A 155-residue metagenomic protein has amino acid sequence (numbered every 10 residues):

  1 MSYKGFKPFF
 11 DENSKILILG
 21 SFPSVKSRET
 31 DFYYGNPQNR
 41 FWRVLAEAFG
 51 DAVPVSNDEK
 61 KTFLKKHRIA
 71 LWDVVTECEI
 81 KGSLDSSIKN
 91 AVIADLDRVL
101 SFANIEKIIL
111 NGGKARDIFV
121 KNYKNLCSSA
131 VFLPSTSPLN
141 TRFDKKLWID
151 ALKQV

Functional and structural regions predicted by a protein language model:
M1-K15, N36-P37, L84-D97, V120-V155: C-terminal capping/extension of enzyme domains
K15-S21: Short, hydrophobic/glycine-enriched beta-strand segments
L19, L110-N111: Short beta-strand segments
S21, V74-T76, S135: Short loop/turn segments at strand-loop or loop-helix junctions that form parts of catalytic or ligand-binding pockets
K26-S87: Short, surface-exposed acidic-centric catalytic microdomains
I69, E106, S128-S129: A structural micro-motif
L96, L100-I108: Proline-aspartate-enriched helix->loop->beta-strand connector
K114-R116: Alpha-helix capping/helix-boundary segments
